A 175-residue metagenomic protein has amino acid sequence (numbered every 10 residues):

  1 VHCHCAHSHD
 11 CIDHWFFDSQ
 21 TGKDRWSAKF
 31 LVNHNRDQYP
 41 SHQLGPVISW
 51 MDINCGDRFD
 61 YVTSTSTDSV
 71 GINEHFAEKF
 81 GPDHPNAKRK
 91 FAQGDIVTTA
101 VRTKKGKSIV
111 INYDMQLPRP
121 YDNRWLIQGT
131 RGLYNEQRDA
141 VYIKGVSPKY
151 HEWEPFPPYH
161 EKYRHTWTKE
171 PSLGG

Functional and structural regions predicted by a protein language model:
V1-K90: Predominantly a Rossmann-like dinucleotide-binding segment in NAD(P)-dependent oxidoreductases
H7, T63-D68, T103-K105, M115-L117 (+1 more regions): Short, flexible loop/turn elements at secondary-structure junctions
S41, K90-D95, R102-K104, P118-R119: A short catalytic or substrate-binding loop motif that flags glycine-/basic-rich loops and adjacent residues that bind
F59, I96-T98, D122-R124: Short, acidic/polar N-cap/turn motifs at the starts of alpha helices
G71-K90, R102-T103, R131-G175: C-terminal glycine/acidic-rich active-site capping loop/insertion
S108-V110, L133: Short, mixed charged/polar active-site loops that provide acid/base catalysis or chelate metal/phosphate cofactors
I111-D122: Glycine-rich phosphate/pyrophosphate-binding beta-alpha loops
